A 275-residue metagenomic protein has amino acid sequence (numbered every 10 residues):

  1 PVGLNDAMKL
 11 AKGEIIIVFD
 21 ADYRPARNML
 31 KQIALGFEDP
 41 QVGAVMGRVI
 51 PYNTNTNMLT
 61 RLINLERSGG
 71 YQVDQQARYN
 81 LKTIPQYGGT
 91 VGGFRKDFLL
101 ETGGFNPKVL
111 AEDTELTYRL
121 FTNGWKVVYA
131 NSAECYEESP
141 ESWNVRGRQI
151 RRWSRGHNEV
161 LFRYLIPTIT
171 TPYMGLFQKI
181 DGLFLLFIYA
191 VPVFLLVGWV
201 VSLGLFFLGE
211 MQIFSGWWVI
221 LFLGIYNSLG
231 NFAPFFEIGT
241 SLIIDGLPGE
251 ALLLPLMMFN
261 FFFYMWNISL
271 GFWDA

Functional and structural regions predicted by a protein language model:
P1-E14, R27-L110, R151-F162: Long helical/loop segments within the catalytic core of UDP-sugar-dependent glycosyltransferases, especially the large
Y23-P25, I50-Y52, E115, E134-Y136: A short, conserved beta-strand element in the Rossmann-like catalytic core that flanks the donor/metal-binding loop
E66-Y71, G147-T168, F232-E237, N267-F272: Catalytic core of nucleotide-sugar-dependent glycosyltransferases
K108, T117-C135: Catalytic donor-sugar/metal-binding loop of nucleotide-sugar-dependent glycosyltransferases
N131-V145: Active-site donor/metal-binding and catalytic loop motifs of nucleotide-sugar-dependent glycosylation enzymes
Y173-V191: Loop-to-transmembrane boundary segments
L185-A275: Membrane-embedded multi-pass helical conduit in multi-pass membrane proteins, especially envelope-biosynthetic
